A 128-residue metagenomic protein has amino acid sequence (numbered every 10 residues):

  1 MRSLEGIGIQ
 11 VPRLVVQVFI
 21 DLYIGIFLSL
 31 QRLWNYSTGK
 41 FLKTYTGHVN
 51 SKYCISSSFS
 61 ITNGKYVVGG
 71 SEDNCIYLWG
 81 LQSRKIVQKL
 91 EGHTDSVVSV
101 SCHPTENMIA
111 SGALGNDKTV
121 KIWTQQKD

Functional and structural regions predicted by a protein language model:
M1, E5-G8, G25, Q31-Y36 (+4 more regions): WD40-repeat beta-propellers
M1, I9, L28, T46-C54 (+3 more regions): WD40/WD-repeat beta-propeller blade N-cap
S3, L22-Y23, Y66-V67, I109: Hydrophobic beta-strand positions that form the internal "hydrophobic ladder" of WD40/Gbeta-like beta-propeller blades
L4, R13-V15, F41-H48, I86-G92 (+1 more regions): Short C-terminal beta-strands that terminate individual repeats in beta-propeller domains, predominantly WD40 blades
G6, Q17, S57, V100-H103: Hydrophobic core register within WD40 beta-propeller blades
V11, I20, T62-K65, T105-N107: Short coil/turn segments that connect the beta-strands within blades of beta-propeller domains
G25-L81: Loop/turn-rich, solvent-exposed surfaces of beta-rich toroidal or solenoidal domains
